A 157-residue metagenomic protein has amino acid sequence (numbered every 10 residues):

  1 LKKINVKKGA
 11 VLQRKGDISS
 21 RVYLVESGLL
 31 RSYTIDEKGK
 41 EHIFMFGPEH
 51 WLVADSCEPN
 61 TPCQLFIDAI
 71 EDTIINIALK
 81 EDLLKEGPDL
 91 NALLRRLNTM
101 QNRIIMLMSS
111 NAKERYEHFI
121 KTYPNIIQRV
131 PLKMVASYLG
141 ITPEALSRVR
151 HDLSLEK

Functional and structural regions predicted by a protein language model:
L1-Y23: Regulatory nucleotide-sensing modules
K2, L29-T34, I74-I75: Short beta-strand segments in beta-sandwich/barrel cores
G9, S20-Y33, K38, E49-H50: Glycine- and acidic-residue-biased ligand/ion/polar-headgroup-sensing regions
Q13-D17, T34-I35, F44, D55-E58 (+2 more regions): Short histidine-centered beta-strand/loop micro-motifs that create catalytic or ligand/metal-coordination sites
E41-R95: Cyclic-nucleotide recognition modules
E81-R115: A small-molecule sensor/coupling module
S110, E117-K157: Phosphate-/nucleic-acid-contacting segments
